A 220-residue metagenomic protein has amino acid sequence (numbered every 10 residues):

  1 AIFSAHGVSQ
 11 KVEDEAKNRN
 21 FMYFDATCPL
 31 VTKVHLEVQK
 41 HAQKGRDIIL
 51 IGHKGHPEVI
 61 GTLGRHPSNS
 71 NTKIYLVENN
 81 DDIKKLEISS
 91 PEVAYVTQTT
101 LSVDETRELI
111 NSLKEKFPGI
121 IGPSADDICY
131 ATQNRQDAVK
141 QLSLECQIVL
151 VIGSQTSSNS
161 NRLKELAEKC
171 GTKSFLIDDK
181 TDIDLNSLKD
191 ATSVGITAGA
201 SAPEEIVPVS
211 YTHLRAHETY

Functional and structural regions predicted by a protein language model:
A1-S68, K73-I88, L109-E115, I121 (+2 more regions): Active-site loop-to-helix "anion-binding N-cap" substructures in soluble metabolic enzymes
H6, L76-D81, L101-E108, D126-A138 (+2 more regions): A general structural motif
N20, G45, S90-P91, F117 (+3 more regions): Short, well-ordered alpha-helix to beta-strand connector turns
K84, P91-E115, V139-L142, V151-I152: Internal active-site segments that recognize and position negatively charged phosphoryl groups and nucleotide moieties
K116-Q147, S154, N161-K169, S174-I177: Active-site rim loops that border cofactor/substrate pockets in soluble metabolic enzymes
H213-Y220: Single conserved hydrophobic/aromatic residue that forms the stacking wall/gate of nucleotide- or nucleobase-binding
